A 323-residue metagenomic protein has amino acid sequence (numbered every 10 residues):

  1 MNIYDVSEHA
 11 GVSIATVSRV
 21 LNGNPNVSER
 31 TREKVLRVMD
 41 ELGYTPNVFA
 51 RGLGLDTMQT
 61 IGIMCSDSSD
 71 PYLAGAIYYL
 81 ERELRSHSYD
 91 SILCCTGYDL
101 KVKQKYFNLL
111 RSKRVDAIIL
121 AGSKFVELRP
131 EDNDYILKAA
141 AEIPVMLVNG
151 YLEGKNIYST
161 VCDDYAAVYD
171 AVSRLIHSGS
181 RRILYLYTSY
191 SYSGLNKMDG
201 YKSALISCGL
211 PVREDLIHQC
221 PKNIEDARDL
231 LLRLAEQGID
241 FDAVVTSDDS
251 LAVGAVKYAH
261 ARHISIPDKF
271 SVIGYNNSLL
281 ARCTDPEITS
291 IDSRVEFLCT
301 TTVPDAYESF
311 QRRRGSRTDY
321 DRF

Functional and structural regions predicted by a protein language model:
M1-T57: N-terminal helix-turn-helix DNA-binding module of bacterial transcription factors
T16-R19, L53-S69, R182-T188: Short beta-strand segments enriched in small/hydrophobic residues
K34, Y72-S86, A167-A171, S193-P211 (+3 more regions): Short, solvent-exposed amphipathic alpha-helices that sit in or adjacent to ligand/effector-binding or catalytic
D56-S173, H177, A235-E236: Alpha-helical recognition/docking segments in bacterial nutrient-uptake and carbohydrate-utilization systems
V115-K124, L184-L186, I217, G238-D248 (+1 more regions): Periplasmic-binding protein-like
N156-Y185, L195, S203, N223-R233 (+2 more regions): Hydrophobic alpha-helical segments within soluble ligand-binding/sensing domains
L232-F323: Flexible loop/turn connectors
